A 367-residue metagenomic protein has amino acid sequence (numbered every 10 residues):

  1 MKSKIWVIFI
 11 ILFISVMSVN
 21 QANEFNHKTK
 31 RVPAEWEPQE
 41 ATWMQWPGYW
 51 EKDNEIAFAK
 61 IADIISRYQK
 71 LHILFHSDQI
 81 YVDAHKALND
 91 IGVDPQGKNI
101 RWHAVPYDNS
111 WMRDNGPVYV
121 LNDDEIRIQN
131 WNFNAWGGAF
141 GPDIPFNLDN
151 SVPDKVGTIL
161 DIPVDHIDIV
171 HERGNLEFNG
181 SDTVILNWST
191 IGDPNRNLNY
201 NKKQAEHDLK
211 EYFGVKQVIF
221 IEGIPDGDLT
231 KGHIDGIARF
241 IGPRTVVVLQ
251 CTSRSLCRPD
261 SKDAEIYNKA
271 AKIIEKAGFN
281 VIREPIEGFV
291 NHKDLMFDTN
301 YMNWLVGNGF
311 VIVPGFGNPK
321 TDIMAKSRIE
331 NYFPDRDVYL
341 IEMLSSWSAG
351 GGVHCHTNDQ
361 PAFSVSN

Functional and structural regions predicted by a protein language model:
M1-I5: Positively charged n-region of N-terminal signal peptides that target proteins for export
I8-V16: Bacterial N-terminal signal peptides
V19-Q21: Sec/Tat signal peptide C-region and signal peptidase I cleavage site
N23-N367: The feature marks the mature, well-folded catalytic cores of soluble enzymes
